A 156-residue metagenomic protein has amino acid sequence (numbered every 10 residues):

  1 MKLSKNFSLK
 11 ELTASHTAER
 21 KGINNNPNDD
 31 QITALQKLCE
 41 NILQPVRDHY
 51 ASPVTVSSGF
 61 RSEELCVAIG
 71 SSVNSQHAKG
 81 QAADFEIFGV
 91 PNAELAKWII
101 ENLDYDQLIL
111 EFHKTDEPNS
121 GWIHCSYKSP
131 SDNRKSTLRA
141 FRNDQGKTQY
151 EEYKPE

Functional and structural regions predicted by a protein language model:
M1-H49, R142-E156: Extracytoplasmic cell-surface/polysaccharide-interacting catalytic and binding patches
K2, H49, A78, E117-P118: A generic structural signal for short, non-catalytic loop/turn and secondary-structure boundary residues
L43-G70: Extended, low-complexity, intrinsically disordered C-terminal regulatory tails of eukaryotic serine/threonine kinases
T55-S57, A82-E86, H124: Structural recognition of the beta-strand scaffold that forms the well-ordered cores of secreted hydrolase catalytic
A68-A78, H113-D116: Short, flexible, solvent-exposed loop/turn segments with mixed acidic/basic and small polar residues
N74-A93: Acidic, His- and aromatic-enriched active-site or binding-groove loops in soluble protein domains that engage sugars
I87-E156: Catalytic cores and adjacent binding grooves of peptidoglycan-active enzymes
